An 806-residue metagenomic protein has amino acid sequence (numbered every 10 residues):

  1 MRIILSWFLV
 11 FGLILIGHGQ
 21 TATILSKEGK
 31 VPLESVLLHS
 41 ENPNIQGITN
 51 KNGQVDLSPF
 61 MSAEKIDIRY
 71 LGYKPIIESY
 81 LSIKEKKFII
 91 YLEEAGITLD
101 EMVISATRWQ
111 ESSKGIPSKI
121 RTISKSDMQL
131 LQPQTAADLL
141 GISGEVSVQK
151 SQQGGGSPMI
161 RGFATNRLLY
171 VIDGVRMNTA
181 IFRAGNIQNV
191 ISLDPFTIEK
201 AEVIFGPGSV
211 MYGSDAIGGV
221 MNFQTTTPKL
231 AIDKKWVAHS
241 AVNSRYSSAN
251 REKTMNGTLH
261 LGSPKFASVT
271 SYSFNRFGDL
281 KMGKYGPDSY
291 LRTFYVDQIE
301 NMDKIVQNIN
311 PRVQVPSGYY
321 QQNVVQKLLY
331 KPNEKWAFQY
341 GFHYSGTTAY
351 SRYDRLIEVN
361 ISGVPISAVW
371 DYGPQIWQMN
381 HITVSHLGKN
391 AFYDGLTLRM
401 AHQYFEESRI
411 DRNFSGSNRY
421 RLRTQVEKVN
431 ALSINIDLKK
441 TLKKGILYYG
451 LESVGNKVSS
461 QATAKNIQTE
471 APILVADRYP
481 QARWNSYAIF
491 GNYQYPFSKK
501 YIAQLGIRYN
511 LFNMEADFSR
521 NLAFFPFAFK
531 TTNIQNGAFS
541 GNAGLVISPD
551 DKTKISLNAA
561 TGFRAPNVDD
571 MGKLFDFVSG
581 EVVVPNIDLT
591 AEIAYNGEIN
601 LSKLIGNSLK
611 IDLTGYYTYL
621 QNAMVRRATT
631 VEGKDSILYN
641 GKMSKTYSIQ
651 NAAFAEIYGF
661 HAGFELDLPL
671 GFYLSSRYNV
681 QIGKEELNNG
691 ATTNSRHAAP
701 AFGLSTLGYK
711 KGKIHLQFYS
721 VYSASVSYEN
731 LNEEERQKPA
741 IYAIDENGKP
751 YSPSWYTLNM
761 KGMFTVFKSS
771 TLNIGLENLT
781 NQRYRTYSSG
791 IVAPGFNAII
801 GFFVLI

Functional and structural regions predicted by a protein language model:
I3, K331-S345, P374-A523, K530 (+8 more regions): Face-selective signature of the C-terminal outer-membrane beta-barrel domain
E28-G29, V36-E41, R69-Y73, E85-Q129 (+1 more regions): Short, acidic, small-residue-rich periplasmic hinge/interaction motif at the N-terminus of Gram-negative outer-membrane
V55-S58, M177-P207: Short acidic/polar hinge/loop motifs at secondary-structure boundaries that mediate gating or recognition
I90-Y91, S192-A241: A beta-strand signature from Gram-negative outer-membrane beta-barrel systems, especially the internal plug domain
N250-F277, P287-Y350, I376-Q378, F497 (+1 more regions): Transmembrane beta-barrel wall of Gram-negative outer-membrane proteins
T348, V359, Y404-S408, A464 (+6 more regions): Surface-exposed extracellular loop regions of Gram-negative outer-membrane beta-barrel proteins, predominantly
Q425-D437, S486-A488, V584-T590, N596 (+2 more regions): Outer membrane beta-barrel strand-and-loop segments of large Gram-negative receptors, especially TonB-dependent
S498-K499, L511-F512, Y616-Y619, Y639-E733 (+1 more regions): Gram-negative outer-membrane beta-barrel transporters
